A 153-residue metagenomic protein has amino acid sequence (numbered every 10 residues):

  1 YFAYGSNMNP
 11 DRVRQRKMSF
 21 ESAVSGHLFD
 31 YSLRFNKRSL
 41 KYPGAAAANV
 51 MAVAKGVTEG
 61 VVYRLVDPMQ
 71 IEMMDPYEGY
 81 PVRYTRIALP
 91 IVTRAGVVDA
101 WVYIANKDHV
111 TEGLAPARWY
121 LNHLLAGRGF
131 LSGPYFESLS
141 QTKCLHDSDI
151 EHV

Functional and structural regions predicted by a protein language model:
Y1-V153: A glycine-rich, hydrophobic/aromatic-adjacent loop/helix-cap motif
